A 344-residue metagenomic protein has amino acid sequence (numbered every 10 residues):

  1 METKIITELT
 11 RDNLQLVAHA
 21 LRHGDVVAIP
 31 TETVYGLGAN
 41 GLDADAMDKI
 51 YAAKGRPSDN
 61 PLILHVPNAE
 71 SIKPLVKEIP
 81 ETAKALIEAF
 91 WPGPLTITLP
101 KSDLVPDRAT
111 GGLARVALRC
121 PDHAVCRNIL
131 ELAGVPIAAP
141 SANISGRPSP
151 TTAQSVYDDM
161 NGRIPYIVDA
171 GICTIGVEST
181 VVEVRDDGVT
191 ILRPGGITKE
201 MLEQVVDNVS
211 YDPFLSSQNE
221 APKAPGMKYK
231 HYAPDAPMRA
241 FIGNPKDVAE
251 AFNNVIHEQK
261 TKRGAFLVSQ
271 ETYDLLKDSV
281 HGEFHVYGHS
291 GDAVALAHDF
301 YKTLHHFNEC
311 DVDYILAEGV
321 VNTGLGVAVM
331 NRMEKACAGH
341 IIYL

Functional and structural regions predicted by a protein language model:
M1-L344: Active-site-adjacent structural elements in enzyme catalytic cores
